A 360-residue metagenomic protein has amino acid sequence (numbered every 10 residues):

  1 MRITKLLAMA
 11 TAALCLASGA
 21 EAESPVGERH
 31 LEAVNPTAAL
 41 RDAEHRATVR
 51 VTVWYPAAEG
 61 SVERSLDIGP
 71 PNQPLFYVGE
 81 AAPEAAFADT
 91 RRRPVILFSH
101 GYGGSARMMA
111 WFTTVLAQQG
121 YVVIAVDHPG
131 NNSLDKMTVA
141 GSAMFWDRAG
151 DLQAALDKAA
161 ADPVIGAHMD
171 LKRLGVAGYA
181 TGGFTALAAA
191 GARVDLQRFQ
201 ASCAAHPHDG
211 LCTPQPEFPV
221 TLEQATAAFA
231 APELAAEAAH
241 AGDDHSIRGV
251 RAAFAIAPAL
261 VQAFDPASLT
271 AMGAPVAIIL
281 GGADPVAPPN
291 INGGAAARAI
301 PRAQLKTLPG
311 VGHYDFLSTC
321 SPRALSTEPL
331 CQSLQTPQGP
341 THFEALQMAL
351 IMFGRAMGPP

Functional and structural regions predicted by a protein language model:
A22-I96: Domain-level recognition of soluble alpha/beta enzyme cores, biased toward histidine phosphatases/phosphomutases
A85-R93, F98-D135, Q262, P285-P288: Short substrate-entry loop that stabilizes the transition state in hydrolases
G141-A167, A188, R198-T226, A239-D244: Alpha/beta-hydrolase active-site loop
V176-G178, I256: Short beta-strand immediately N-terminal to the catalytic nucleophile in serine-hydrolase-like folds
G178-G182, A186: Gly/Ala-rich beta-loop-alpha elbow adjacent to hydrolase catalytic centers
S268, A274, P288-R298: Short alpha-helix in the alpha/beta-hydrolase fold that links the catalytic acid
M272, I278-L280: Short beta-strand/loop motif that positions the catalytic acidic residue of the alpha/beta-hydrolase fold
V311, S321-P360: Catalytic active-site module of serine/aspartate enzymes centered on a nucleophile-bearing elbow/loop
